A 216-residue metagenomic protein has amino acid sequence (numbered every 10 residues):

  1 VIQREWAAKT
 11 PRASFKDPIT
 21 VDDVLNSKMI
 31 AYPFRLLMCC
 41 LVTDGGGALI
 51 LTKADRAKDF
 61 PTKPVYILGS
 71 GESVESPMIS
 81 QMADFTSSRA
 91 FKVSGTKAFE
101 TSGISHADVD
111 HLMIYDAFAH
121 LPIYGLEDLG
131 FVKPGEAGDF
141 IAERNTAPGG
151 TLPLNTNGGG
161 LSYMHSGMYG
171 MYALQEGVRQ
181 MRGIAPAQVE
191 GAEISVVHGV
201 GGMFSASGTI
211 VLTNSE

Functional and structural regions predicted by a protein language model:
V1-F85, E100, D108, L126-E216: Acyl-thioester C-C bond-transforming condensing/cleaving domain
M82-H120: Long, well-ordered mid-to-C-terminal structural blocks that present hydrophobic/aromatic surfaces
